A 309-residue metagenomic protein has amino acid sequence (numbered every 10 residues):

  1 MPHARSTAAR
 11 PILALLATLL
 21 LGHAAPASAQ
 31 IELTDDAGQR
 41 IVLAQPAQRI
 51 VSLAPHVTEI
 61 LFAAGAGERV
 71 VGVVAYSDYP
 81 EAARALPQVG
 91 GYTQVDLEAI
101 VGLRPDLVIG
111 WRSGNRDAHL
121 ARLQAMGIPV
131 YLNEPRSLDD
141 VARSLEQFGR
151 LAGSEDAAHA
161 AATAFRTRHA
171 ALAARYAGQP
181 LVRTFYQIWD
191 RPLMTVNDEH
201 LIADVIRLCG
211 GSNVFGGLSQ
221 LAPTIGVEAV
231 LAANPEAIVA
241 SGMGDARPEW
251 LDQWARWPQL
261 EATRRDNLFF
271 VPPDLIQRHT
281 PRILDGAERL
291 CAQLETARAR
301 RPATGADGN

Functional and structural regions predicted by a protein language model:
P2-A14: Bacterial N-terminal signal peptides that target proteins for export
P11-H23: Bacterial N-terminal signal peptides
A25-A29: Sec/Tat signal peptide C-region and signal peptidase I cleavage site
Q30-L33, Q39-R40, D106-L107, W111 (+3 more regions): Extracytoplasmic substrate-binding proteins
D36-G38, V89-E98, G114, L218-V227: Short helix-initiation/N-cap motifs at beta->coil->alpha
Q48-S113, V214: A short, structured surface patch at a secondary-structure boundary
L97-R104, M126, I225-N234: Short helices/loops that flank or line small-molecule/ion binding pockets
E199-A222, G242, F269-F270: His/Asp/Glu-enriched short active-site or ligand-binding loop at hydrolase and phosphoryl-transfer sites
